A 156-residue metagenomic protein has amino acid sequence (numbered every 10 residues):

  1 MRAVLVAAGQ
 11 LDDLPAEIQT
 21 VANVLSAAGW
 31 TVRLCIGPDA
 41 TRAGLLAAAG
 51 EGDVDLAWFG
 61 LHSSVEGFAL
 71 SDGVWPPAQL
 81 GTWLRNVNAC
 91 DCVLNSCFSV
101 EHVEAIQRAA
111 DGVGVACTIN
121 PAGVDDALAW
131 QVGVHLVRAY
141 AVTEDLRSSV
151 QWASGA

Functional and structural regions predicted by a protein language model:
M1-P77, D91-L94, A105, A109: A domain-level signal for caspase-like cysteine endopeptidase catalytic cores and their zymogen-processing architecture
R2-V4, A47, G73-N86, R138-A156: Caspase-like cysteine protease fold
P15-N23, A27, T31-V32, N88-A156: Active-site-proximal C-terminal subdomain of hydrolase catalytic domains
